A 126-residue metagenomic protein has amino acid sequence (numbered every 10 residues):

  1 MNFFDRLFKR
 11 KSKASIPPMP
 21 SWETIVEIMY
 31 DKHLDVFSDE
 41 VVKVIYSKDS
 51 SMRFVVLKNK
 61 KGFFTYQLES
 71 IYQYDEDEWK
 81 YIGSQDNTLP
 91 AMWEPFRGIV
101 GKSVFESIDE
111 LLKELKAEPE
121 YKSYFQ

Functional and structural regions predicted by a protein language model:
N2-M52: Negatively charged, low-complexity tracts enriched in Asp/Glu with abundant Ser/Thr
D5-K9, K80, E110-K113: Polar/charged alpha-helical tracts
R6, I71-Y72, D77-K80, K102 (+1 more regions): A structural signal for the main folded, soluble domain(s) of proteins
S15-I16, Y72-Q73, G83-N87: Intrinsically disordered, low-complexity regions enriched in Ser/Pro/Gly/Gln/His and often acidic
E27, D31-K32, L112-Q126: Short, mixed-charge low-complexity intrinsically disordered segments
S38-Y72: Amphipathic, interaction-prone secondary-structure segments
E40-V41, E78-E110: A short, exposed loop/beta-hairpin motif centered on an aromatic-Gly-Thr core
